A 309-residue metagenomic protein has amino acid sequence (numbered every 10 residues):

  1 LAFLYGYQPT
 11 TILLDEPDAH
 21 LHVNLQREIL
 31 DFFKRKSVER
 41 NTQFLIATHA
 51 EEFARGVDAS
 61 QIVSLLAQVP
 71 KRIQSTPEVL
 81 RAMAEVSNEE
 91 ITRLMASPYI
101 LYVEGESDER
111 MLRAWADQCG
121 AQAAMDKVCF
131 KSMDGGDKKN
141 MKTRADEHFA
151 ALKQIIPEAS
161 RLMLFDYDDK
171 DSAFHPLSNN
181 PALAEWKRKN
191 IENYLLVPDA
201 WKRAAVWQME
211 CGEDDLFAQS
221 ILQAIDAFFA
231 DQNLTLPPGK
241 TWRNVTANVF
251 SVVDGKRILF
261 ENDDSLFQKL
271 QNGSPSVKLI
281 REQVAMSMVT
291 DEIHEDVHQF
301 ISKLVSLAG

Functional and structural regions predicted by a protein language model:
L1-R93, H294, H298, S302-G309: Switch/communication elements of ASCE P-loop NTPase nucleotide-binding domains
L13, L45-I46, S64, Y102 (+2 more regions): A structural signal for short, well-ordered beta-strand segments and their strand-loop junctions that often border
R35-E39, E51-S172: RecA-like P-loop NTPase motor core
F44, V128-F130, L183: Generic structural signal for residues in well-ordered beta-strands
K139-N179, K278-G309: C-terminal extensions
S160, L164-I258: Activity-critical C-terminal alpha-helical subdomain
L236-G309: Extended, basic/helix-rich recognition subdomains
